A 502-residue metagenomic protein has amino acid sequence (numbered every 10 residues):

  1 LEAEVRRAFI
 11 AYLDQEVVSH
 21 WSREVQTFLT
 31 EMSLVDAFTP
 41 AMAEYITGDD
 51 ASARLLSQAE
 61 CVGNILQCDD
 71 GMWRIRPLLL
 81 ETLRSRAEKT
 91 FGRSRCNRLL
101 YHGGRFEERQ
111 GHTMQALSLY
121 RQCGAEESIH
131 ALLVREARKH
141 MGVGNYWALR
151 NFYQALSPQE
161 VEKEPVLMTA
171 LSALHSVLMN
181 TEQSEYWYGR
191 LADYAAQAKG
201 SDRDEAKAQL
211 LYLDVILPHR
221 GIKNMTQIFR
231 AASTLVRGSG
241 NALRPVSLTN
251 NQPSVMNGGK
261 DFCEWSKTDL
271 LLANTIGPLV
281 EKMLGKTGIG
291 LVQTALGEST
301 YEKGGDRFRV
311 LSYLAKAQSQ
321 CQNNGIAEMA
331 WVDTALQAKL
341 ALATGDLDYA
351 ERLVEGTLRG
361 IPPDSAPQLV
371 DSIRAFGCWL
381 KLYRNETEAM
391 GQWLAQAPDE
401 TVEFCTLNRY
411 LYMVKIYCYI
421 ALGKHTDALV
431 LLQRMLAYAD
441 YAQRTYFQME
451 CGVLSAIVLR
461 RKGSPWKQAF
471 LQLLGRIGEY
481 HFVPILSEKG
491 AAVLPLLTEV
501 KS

Functional and structural regions predicted by a protein language model:
E2-I10, Y417, V430, I457 (+3 more regions): Linker/hinge segments immediately adjacent to helix-turn-helix/homeobox DNA-binding domains
R6, I10-A87, R98: C-terminal boundary/linker of central alpha/beta nucleotide-binding cores
C61, L117, A137, Y153-P158 (+8 more regions): Amphipathic alpha-helical segments of tetratricopeptide repeats
T90-L167, L174, Q183, W187: Extended alpha-helical scaffolding segments used for macromolecular assembly and cargo binding
R93, N97, E107-Q110, R138-N151 (+8 more regions): Helix-turn-helix repeat elements of alpha-solenoid scaffolds
F106, S118-L119, K139, L174 (+7 more regions): Residue-level signature for tetratricopeptide repeat
H112-Q115, A125-E126, E164, G200-Q209 (+9 more regions): Alpha-solenoid helical repeat architecture
E160-D333, L340: Internal alpha-solenoid helical repeat scaffolds
